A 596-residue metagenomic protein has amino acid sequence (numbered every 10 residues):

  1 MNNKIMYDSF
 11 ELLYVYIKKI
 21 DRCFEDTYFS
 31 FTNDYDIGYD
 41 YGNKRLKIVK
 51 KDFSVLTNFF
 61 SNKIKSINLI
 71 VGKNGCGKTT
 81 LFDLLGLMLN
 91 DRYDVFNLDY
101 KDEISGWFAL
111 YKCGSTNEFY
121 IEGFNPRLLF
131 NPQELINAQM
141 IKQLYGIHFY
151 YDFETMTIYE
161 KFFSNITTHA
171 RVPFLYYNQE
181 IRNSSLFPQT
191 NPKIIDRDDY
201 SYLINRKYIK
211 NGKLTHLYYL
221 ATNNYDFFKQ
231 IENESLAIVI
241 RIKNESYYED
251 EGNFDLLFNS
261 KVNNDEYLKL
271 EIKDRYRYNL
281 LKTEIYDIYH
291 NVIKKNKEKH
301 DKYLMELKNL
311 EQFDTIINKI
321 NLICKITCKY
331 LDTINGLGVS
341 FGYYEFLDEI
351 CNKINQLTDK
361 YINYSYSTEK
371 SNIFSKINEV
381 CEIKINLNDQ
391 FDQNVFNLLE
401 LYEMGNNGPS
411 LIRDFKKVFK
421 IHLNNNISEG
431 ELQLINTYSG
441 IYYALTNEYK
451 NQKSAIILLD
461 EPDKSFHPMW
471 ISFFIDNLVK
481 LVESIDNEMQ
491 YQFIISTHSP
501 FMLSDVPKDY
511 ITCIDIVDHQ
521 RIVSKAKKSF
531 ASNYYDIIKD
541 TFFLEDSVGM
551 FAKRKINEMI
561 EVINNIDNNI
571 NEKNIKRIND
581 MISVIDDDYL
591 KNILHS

Functional and structural regions predicted by a protein language model:
N2-R22, D34, K243, K273 (+1 more regions): Extended helical coiled-coil dimerization/tether regions that scaffold and oligomerize large DNA-maintenance assemblies
N3-G338, I582: N-terminal nucleotide-handling cores and adjacent loading/scaffold lobes of large enzymes and macromolecular assemblies
N3-R92, Y402-G549: Switch/communication elements of ASCE P-loop NTPase nucleotide-binding domains
L87-N90, S105-L110, D348, N352 (+4 more regions): Short, hydrophobic/amphipathic alpha-helical patches that form generic packing surfaces within helical domains
F96-D102, T116, S454, I485-E488 (+1 more regions): Intrinsically disordered, low-complexity coil segments
D274, Y278, N309, S340-Y343 (+7 more regions): Intrinsic-disorder-associated interaction segments
L544-S596: C-terminal alpha-helical "lid" subdomain
